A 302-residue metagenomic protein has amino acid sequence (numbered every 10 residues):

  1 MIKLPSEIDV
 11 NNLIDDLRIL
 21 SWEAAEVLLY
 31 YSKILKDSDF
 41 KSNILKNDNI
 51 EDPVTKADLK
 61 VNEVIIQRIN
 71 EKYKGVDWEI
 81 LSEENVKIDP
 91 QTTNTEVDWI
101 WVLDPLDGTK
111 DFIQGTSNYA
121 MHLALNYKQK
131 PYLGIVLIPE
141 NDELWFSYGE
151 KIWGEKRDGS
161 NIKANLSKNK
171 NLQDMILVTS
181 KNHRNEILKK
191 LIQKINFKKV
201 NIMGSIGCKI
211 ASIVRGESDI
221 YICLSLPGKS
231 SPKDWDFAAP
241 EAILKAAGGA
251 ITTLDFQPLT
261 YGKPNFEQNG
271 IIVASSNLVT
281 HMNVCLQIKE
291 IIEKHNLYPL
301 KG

Functional and structural regions predicted by a protein language model:
M1-L106, Q193, K289, E293-G302: N-terminal subdomain of lithium-sensitive/metallo-dependent phosphomonoesterases centered on the IMPase/IPPase/PAP
L28, D58, I69, T109 (+5 more regions): Residue-level signal for inorganic ion chemistry
D58, E83, D104-D107, D111 (+3 more regions): Acidic active-site catalytic centers that drive phospho-/nucleotidyl reactions and related ester hydrolyses
L81-E83, A124, M203, G262: Solvent-exposed beta-strand sheet faces enriched in polar/charged residues
E83, L137, L224: Conserved residues at the C-terminal ends of beta-strands
T92-R157: DPxDG-like acidic metal-binding loop motif
I152-G154, G159-N161, L278-V284: Short helix-loop capping/hinge motifs at secondary-structure junctions, enriched in acidic/polar residues
N165-G302: An extended, acidic
